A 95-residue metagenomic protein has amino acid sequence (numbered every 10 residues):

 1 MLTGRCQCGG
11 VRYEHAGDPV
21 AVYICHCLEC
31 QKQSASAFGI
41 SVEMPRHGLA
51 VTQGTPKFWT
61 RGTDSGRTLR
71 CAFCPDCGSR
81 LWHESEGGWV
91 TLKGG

Functional and structural regions predicted by a protein language model:
M1-G95: A short Gly-Trp-Pro
